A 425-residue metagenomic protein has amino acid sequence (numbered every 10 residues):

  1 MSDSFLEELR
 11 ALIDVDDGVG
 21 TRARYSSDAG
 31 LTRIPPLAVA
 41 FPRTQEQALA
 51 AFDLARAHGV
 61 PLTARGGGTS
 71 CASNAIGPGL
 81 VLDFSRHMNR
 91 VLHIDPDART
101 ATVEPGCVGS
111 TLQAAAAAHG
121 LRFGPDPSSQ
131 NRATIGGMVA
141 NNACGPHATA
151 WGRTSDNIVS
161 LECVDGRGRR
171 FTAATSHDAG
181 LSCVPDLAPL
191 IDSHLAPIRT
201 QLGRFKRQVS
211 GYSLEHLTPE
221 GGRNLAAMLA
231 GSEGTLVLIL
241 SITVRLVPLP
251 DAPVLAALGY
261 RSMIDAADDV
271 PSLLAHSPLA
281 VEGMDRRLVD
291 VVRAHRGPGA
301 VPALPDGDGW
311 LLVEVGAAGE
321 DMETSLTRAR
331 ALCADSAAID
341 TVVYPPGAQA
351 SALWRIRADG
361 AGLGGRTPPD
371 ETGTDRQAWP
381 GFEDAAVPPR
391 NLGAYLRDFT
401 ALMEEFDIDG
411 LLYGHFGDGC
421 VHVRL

Functional and structural regions predicted by a protein language model:
M1-A57, G67-R99, S128, S176 (+5 more regions): N-terminal flexible segment immediately upstream of the FAD-binding catalytic core in FAD-dependent oxidoreductases
S4-I13, A50-H58, A115, D268-S277 (+2 more regions): Generic non-transmembrane alpha-helical segments
L9, G30-L62, L80, F84-S128 (+5 more regions): N-terminal glycine-rich flavin-associated loop
G30, M138-A140, C144-A358, R397: C-terminal substrate-binding/cap subdomain adjacent to the FAD-binding core in PCMH-type and related FAD-linked
Q47-P61, A116-A133, G137, V209-L229 (+2 more regions): Short, hydrophobic/aliphatic alpha-helical segments
L62-A64, C71, L112, A266 (+3 more regions): Extended, hydrophobic alpha-helical segments in both membrane/secreted and soluble proteins
L62-G66, S73-A75, T102, S129-G136 (+6 more regions): Short glycine- and Lys/Arg-enriched binding-loop motifs that mark or flank ligand-binding interfaces
A64-G68, A75, P105, P125-S129 (+7 more regions): Glycine-rich, histidine-containing beta strand-loop boundary motifs that form or position
